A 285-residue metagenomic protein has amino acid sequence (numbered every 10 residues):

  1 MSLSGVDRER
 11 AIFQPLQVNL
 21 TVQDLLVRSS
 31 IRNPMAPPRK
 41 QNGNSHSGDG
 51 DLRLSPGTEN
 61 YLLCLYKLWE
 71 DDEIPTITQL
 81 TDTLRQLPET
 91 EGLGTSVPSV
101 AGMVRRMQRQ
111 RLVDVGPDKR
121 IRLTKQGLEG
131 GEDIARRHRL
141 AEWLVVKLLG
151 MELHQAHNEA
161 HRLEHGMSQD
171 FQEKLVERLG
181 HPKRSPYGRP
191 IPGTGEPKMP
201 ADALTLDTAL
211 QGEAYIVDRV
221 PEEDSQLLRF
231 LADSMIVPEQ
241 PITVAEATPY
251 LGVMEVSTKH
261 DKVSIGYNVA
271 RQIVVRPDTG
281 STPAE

Functional and structural regions predicted by a protein language model:
M1-M35: N-terminal amphipathic/basic-hydrophobic helices that include classical n-h-c signal peptides and signal-anchor
S29, A36-L65: Short alpha-helical segments that sit at the start of domains
D71-L84, E91: Short acidic, hydrophobic short linear motifs in intrinsically disordered regions
E91-R109: Short amphipathic alpha-helical interaction segments
Q108-G116: A short, conserved structural fragment
K119-H138: Basic, amphipathic "hinge/linker" alpha-helix immediately C-terminal to the N-terminal HTH DNA-binding motif
H165-Y267: Mid-protein regulatory/catalytic core that forms ligand/cofactor-binding pockets and protein-protein interaction
T258-T282: Beta-strand/loop-dominated core regions that host nucleotide or nucleotide-derived cofactor-binding catalytic loops
